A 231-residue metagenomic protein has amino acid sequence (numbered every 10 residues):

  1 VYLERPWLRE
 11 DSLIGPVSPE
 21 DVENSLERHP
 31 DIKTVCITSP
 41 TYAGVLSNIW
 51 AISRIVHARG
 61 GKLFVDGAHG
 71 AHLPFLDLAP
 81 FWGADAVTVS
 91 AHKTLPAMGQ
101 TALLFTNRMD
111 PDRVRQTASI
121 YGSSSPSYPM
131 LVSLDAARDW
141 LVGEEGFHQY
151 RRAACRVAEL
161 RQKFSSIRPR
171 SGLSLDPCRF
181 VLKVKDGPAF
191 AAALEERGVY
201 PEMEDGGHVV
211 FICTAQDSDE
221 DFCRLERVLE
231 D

Functional and structural regions predicted by a protein language model:
V1-S171, V184: Conserved PLP-enzyme active-site core in the AAT-like
S165-D231: Conserved C-terminal alpha-helix-loop-beta "cap" of PLP-dependent enzymes that closes/shapes the active-site mouth
